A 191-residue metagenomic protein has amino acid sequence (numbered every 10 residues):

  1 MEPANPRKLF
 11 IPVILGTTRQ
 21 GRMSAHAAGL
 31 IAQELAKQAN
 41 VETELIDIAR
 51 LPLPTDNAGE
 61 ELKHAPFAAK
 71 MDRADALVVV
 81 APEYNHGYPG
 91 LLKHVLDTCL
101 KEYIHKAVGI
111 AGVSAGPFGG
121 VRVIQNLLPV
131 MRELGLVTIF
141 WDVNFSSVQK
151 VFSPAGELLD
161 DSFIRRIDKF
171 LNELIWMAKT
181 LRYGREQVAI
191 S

Functional and structural regions predicted by a protein language model:
M1-K101, E157-S191: N-terminal beta1-alpha1-beta2 submodule of the flavodoxin-like/Rossmannoid cofactor-binding fold
I104-H105: His-Asp phosphorelay/catalytic-motif detector in bacterial-type signaling
V108-V148, L159-R165: Short, glycine-/small-residue-rich phosphate/pyrophosphate-handling segment
S153: Short, acidic, Ser/Thr-enriched surface-loop or helix-capping motifs
